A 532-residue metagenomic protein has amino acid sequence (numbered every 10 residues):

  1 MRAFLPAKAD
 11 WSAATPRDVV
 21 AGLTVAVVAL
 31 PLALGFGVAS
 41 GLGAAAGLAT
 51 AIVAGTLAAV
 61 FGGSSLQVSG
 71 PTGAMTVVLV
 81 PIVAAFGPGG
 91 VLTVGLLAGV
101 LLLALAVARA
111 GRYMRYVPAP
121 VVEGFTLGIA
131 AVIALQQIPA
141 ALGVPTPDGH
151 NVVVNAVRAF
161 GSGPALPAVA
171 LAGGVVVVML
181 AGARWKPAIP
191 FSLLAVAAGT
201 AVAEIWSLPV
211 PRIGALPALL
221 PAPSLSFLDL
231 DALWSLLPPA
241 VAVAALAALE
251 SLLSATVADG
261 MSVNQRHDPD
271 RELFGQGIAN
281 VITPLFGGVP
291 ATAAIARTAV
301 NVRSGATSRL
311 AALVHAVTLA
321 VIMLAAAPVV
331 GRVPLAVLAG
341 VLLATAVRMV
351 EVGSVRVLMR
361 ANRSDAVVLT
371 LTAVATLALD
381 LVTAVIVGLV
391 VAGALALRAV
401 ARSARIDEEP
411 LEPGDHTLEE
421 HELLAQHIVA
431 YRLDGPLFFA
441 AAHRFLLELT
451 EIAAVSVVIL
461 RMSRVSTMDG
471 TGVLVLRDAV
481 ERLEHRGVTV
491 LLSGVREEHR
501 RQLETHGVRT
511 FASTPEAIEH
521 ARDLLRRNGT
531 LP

Functional and structural regions predicted by a protein language model:
M1-A3, A7, I518-P532: Intrinsically disordered or compositionally simple regulatory linkers and C-terminal tails in signal-transduction
M1-D407, A425: Transmembrane helical cores of multi-pass ion-transport proteins
A7, L101, R266, L433-D434 (+2 more regions): Conserved short-loop catalytic and cofactor-binding motifs
S69, L492-S493, F511: Active-site-adjacent beta-strand anchor residues
L96, A453, R509: Structured loop/turn residues at beta-strand edges in well-structured enzyme cores
G331, R500-R501, E519: Alpha-helical elements of the RecA-like P-loop NTPase motor core of helicases
R348-H506, P515, P532: The feature marks cytosolic C-terminal regulatory regions of anion transporters and related permeases
R509-H520: Short acidic-hydrophobic, aromatic-tinged amphipathic segments that line or gate anion-handling sites
